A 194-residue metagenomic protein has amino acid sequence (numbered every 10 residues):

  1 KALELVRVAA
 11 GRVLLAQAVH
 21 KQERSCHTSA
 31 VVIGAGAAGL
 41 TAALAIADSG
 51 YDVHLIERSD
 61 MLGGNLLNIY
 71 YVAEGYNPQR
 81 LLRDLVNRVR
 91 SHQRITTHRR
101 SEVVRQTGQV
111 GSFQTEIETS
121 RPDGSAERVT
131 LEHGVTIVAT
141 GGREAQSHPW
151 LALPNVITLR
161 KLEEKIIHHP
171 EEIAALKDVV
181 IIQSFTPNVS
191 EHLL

Functional and structural regions predicted by a protein language model:
K1-E4, L67-R105, W150-I166: N-terminal glycine-rich dinucleotide-binding loop that anchors FAD/FMN and/or NAD(P) in oxidoreductases
L3-G63, P122-E127, T140-L194: Rossmann-like dinucleotide/flavin-binding elements
E23-I33, A38, R83, R88-E144: Feature captures the FAD/FMN-dependent oxidoreductase FAD-binding
N65-L66, Q109: Short Asp/Glu-rich motifs
